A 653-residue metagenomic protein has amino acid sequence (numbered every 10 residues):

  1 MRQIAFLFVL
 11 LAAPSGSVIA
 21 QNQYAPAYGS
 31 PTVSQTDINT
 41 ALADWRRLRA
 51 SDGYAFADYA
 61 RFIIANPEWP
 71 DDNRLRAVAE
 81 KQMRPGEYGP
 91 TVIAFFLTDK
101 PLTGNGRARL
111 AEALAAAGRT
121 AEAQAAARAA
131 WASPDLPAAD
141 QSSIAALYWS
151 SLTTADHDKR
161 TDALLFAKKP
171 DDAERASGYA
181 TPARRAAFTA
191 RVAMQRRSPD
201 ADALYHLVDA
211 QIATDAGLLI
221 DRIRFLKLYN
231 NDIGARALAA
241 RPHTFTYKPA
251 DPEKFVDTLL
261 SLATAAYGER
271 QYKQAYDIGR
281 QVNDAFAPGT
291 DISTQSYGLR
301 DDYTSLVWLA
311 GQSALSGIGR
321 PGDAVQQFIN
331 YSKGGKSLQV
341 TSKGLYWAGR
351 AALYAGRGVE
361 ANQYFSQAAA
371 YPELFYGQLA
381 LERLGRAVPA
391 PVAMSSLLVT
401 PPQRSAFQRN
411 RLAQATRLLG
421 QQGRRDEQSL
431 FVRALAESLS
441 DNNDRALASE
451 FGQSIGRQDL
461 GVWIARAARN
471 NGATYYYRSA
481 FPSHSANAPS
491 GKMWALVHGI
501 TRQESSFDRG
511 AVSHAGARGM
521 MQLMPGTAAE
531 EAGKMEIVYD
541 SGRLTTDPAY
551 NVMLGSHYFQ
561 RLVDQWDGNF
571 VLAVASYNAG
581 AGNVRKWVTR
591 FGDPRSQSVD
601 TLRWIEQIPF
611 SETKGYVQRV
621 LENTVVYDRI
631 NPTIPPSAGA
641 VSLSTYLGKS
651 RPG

Functional and structural regions predicted by a protein language model:
A5-P14: Bacterial N-terminal signal peptides
S17-G53, V392-L412, Q421: N-terminal leader/linker segments that initiate helical-solenoid repeat arrays
V33-L42, G53-F56, P67-R76, G86-P90 (+18 more regions): Generic helix N-cap/helix-start motif at coil->alpha-helix transitions
R47-L48, A60-I64, D72, R76-P85 (+5 more regions): Alpha-helical adaptor scaffolds
A55-I63, G89-T98, E122-A132, H157-D162 (+10 more regions): Alpha-helical repeat scaffolds
Y59-A65, Y247-F255, L262, E269-V282 (+7 more regions): Catalytic glycan-binding domains that act on GlcNAc-containing polysaccharides
M83, L114, L164, A193 (+6 more regions): Residue at a conserved register position within TPR or TPR-like alpha-solenoid repeats
N362, A369-Y376, L381-A415, Y476-W494 (+1 more regions): Extracellular/periplasmic ectodomains of large secreted or surface enzymes and adhesion receptors
